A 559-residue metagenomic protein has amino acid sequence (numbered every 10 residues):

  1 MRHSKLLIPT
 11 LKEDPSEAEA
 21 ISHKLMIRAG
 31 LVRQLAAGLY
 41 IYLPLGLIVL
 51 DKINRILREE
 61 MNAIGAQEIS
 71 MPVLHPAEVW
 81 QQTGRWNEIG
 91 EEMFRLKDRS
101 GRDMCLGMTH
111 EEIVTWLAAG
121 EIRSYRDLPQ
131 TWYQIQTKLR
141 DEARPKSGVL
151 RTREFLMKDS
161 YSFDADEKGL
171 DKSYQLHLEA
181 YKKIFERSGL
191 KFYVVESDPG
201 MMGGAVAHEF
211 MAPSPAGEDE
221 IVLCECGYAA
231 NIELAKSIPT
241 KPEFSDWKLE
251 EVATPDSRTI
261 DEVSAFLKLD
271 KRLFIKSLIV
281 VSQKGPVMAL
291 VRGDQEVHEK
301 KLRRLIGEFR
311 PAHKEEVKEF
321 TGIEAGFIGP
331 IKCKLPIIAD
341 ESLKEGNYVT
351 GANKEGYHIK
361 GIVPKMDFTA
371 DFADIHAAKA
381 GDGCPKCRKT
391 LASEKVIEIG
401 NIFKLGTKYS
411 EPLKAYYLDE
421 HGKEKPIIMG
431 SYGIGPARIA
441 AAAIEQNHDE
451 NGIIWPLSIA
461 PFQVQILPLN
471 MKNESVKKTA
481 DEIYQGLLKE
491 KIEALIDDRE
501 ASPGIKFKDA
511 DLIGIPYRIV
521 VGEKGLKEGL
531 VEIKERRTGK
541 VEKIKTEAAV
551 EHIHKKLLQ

Functional and structural regions predicted by a protein language model:
M1-D98, Y161-G200, Q295: TRNA-binding/sensing appendages of the translation machinery
M1-R28, E112-P145, T254-R258, E262 (+2 more regions): Charged, low-complexity intrinsically disordered tails and linkers
Q67-P76, L190-Y193, L305-K318, A441-A443 (+2 more regions): Glycine-rich phosphate/pyrophosphate-binding loops and their adjacent beta-strand/loop elements at enzyme active sites
N87-M104, A212-L223: Acidic, His- and aromatic-enriched active-site or binding-groove loops in soluble protein domains that engage sugars
E111-W116, R144-S160, A165-Y432, P436: Extended, low-hydrophobicity, polar/charged segments
V263, G430-I459, Q463: C-terminal, non-catalytic macromolecule-binding modules
G452-K506: Generic long, charged, amphipathic alpha-helical segments
Y484-I544, A549-H552: C-terminal structured "cap/appendage" subdomains that terminate the fold
